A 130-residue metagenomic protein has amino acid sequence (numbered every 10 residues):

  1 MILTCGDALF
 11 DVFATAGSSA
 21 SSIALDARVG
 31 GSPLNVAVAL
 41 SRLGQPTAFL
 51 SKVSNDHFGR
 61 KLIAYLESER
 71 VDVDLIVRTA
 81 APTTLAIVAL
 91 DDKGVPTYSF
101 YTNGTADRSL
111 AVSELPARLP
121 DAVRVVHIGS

Functional and structural regions predicted by a protein language model:
M1-V71: Glycine-rich phosphate/adenosyl-contacting loop at the front of the ribokinase-like
P46-S130: Conserved N-terminal subdomain of the carbohydrate kinase-like
